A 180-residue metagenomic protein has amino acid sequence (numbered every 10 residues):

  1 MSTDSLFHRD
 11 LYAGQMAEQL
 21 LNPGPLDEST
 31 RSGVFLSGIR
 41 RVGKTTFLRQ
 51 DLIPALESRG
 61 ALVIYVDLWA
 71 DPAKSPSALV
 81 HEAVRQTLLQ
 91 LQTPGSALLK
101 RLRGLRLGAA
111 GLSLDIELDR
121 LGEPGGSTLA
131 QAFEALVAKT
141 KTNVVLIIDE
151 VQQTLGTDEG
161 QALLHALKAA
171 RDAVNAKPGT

Functional and structural regions predicted by a protein language model:
M1-R40, T46-A55: Walker A/P-loop-proximal flanking segment of P-loop NTPase domains
D10-A13, S77, G126, L164: Short, structured helix-loop boundary elements
Y12-P23, L129-L136, L167: Generic hydrophobic alpha-helical segments
A17, H81-R85, K168: Generic solvent-exposed, charged/amphipathic alpha-helical segments that serve as macromolecular interface scaffolds
L21-S29, L56-S58, E134-T140, R171-P178: Alpha-helix termini
S32-G160: P-loop NTPase nucleotide-binding core
Q153-T154, D158-T180: Sensor-1/coupling segment of RecA-like P-loop NTPase cores
